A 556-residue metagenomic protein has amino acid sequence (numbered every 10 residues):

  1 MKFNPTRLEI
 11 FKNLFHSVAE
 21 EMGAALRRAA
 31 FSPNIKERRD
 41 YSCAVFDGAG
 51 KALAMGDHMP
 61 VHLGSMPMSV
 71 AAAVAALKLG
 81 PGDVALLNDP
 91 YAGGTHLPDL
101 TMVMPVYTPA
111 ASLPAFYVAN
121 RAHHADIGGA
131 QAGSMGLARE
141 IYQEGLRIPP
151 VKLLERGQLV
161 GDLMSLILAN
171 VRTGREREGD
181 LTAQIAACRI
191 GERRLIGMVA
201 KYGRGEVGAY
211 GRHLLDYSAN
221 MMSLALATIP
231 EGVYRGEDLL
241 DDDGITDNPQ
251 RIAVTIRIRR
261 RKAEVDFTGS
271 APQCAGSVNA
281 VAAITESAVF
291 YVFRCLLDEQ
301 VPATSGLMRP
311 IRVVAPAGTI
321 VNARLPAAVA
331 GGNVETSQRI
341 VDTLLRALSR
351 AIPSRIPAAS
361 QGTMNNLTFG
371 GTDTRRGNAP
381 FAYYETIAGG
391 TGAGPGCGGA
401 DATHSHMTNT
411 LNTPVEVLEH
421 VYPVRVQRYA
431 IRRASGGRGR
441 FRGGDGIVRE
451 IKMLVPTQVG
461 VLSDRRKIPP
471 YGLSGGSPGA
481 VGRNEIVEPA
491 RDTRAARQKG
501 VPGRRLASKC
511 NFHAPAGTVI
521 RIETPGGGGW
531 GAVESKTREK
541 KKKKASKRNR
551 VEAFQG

Functional and structural regions predicted by a protein language model:
M1-P109, P114-E264, T268-G556: Glycine/proline-enriched, intrinsically flexible loops and inter-domain linkers
